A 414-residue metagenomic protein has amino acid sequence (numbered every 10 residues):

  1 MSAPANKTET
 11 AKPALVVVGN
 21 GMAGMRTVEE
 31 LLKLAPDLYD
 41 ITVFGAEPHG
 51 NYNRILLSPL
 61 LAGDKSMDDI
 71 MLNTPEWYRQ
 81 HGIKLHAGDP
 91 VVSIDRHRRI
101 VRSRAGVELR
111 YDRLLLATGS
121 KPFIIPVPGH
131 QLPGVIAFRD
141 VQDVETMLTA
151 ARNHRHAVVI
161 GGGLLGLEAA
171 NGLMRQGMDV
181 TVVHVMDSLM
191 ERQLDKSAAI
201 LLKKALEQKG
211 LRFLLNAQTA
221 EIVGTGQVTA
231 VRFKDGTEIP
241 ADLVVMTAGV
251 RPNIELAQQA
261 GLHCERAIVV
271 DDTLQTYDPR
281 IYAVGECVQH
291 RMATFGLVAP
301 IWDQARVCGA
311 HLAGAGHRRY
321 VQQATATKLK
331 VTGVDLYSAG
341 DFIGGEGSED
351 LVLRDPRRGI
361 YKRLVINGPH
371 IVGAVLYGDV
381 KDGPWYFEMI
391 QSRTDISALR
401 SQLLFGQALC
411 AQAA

Functional and structural regions predicted by a protein language model:
S2-V16, M71-V158, R232-D235, V245-T247 (+3 more regions): FAD-binding core/adjacent interface of flavoenzyme oxidoreductases
A3-K84, G172-Q193, W385: Beta1-alpha1 glycine-rich phosphate/pyrophosphate-binding loop at the start of Rossmann-like nucleotide-binding domains
A3-L15, N20, K33, C287-P384: Mid-to-C-terminal Rossmann-like scaffold of FAD/NAD(P)H-dependent oxidoreductases
A14, V231, I239-L262, V334-A414: C-terminal catalytic lobe of FAD-dependent flavoproteins
G19-A23, R139-D140, I160-G163: Glycine-rich Rossmann-fold phosphate-binding loop(s) that bind the pyrophosphate of adenine dinucleotide cofactors
D40, R79, L85-R102, L109 (+1 more regions): A Rossmann-like FAD-binding core segment of flavoenzymes
Q131-N153, V223-R232, T237-A310, R400: FAD-site-proximal beta/loop scaffold in flavoenzymes
T146-L194, V228: Rossmann-like NAD(P)H-binding beta-loop-alpha module
